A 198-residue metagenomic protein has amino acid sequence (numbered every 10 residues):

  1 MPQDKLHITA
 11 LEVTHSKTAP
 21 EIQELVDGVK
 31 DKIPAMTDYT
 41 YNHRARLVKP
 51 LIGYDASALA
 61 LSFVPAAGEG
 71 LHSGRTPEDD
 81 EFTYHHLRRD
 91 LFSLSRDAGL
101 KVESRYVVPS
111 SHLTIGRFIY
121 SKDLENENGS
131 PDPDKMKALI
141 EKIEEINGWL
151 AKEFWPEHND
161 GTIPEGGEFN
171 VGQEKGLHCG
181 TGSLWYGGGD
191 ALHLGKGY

Functional and structural regions predicted by a protein language model:
M1-Y198: Histidine-dependent nucleotide/RNA phosphoesterase domain, centered on the 2H-phosphoesterase fold with its duplicated
